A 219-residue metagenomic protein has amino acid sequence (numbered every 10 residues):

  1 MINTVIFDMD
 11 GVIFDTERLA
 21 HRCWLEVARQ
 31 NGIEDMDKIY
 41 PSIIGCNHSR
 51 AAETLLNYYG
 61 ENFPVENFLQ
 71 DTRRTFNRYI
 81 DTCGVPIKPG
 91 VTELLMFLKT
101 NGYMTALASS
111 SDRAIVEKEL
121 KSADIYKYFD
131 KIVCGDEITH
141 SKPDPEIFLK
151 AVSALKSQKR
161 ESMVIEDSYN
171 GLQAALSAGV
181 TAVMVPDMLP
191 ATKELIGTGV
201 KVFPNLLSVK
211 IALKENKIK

Functional and structural regions predicted by a protein language model:
M1-N3, M96-K99, D112-K219: Asp-based, Mg2+/Mn2+-dependent phosphohydrolase catalytic module
M1-P41: Active-site neighborhood of HAD-like aspartate-dependent phosphohydrolases
L19, I43, N47, P86-G90 (+3 more regions): Short beta->alpha linker loops
H21, L25, H48-E53, R73 (+1 more regions): An amphipathic alpha-helix signature
E26-N31, E93-Y103: A short, Lys/Arg-enriched amphipathic alpha-helix followed by its capping loop at the start of a domain
V27-A28, N47-N62, E119, A151-V152: Helix-loop "lid/cap" segments that line or gate small-molecule binding pockets
Q30-E34, G60-F63, N101, D124-Y128 (+1 more regions): Short helix-capping segments at alpha-helix termini
L56-T92, N101: Metal-dependent phosphoesterase signature
